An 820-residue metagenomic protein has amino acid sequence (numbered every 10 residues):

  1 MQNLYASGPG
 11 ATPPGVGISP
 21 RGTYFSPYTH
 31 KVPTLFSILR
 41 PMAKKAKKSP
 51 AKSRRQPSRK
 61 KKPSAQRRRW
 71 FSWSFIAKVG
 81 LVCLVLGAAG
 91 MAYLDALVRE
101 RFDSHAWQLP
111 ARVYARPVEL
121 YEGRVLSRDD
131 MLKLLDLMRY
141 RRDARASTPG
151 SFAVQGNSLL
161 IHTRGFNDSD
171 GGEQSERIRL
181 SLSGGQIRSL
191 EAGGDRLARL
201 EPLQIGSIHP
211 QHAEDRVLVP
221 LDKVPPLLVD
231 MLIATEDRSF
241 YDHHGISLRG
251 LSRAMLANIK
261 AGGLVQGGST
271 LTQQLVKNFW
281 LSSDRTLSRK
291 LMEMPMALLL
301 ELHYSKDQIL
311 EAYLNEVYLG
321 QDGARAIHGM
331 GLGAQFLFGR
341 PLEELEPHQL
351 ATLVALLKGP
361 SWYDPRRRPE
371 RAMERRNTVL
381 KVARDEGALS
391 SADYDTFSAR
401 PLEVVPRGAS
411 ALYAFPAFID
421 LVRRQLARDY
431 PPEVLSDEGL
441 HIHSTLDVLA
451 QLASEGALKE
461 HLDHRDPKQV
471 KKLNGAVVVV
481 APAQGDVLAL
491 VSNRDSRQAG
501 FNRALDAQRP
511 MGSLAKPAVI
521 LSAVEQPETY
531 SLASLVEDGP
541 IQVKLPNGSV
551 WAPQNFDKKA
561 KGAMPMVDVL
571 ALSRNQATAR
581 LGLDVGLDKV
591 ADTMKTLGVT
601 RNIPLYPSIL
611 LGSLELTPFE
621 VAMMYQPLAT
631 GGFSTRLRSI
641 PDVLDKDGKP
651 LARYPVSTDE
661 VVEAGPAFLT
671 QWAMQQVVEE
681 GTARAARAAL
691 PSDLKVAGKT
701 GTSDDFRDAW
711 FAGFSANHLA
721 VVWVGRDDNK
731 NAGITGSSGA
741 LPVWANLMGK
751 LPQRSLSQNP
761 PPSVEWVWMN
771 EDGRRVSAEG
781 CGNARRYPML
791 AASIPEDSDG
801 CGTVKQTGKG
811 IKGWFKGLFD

Functional and structural regions predicted by a protein language model:
Q2-S19: Extreme N-terminal basic, low-complexity initiation segments that serve as generic localization/processing leaders
F36-K468, D486-L488, G539, K544 (+5 more regions): Juxtamembrane regions of bacterial inner-membrane/periplasmic proteins, predominantly the peptidoglycan biogenesis
L135, L232, L275, I309 (+14 more regions): Residue-level preference for non-acidic, small/hydrophobic
R188-V217, L251, H328-L332, V354 (+13 more regions): Short pre-catalytic segments that frame enzyme active sites
A257-R285, R340-E343, S410-A414, T529-V590 (+2 more regions): Conserved catalytic neighborhood of penicillin-recognizing serine enzymes
Q274-K277, L281, N315-L319, G339 (+13 more regions): Glycine-rich, acidic and aromatic/proline-enriched surface loops and short helix-turn segments that act as binding
S444-P467, V477-A481, L490-S492, S496-L505 (+6 more regions): A penicillin-recognizing enzyme superfamily signal
V767-D820: Low-complexity, Gly/Ser/Thr/Pro-rich intrinsically disordered linker/tail segments
